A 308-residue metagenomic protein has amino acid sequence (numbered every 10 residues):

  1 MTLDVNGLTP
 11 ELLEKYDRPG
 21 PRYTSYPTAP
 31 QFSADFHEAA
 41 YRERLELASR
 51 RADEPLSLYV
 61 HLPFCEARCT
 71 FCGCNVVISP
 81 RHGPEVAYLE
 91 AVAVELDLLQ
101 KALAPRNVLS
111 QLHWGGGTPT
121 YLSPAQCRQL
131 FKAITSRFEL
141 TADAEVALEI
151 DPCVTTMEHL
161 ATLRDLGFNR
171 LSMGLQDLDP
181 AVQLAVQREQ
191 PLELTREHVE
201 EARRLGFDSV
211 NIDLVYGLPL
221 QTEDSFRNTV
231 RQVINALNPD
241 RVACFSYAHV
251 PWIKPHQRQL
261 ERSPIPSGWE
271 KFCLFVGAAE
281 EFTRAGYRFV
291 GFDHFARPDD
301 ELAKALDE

Functional and structural regions predicted by a protein language model:
M1-S57: Flexible, acidic/Gly-rich N-terminal and inter-domain linker regions that tether and position cofactor-handling modules
P10, K15-D17, P63, P105-N107 (+2 more regions): Generic hydrophobic-segment detector
L13-R18, A67, Y247-P251: Short, compositionally biased low-complexity segments
P27-P30, L45, P63, N75 (+1 more regions): Generic alpha-helical secondary structure signal
L47-R50, P55, I78-A102, V108-E308: C-terminal scaffold of the Radical SAM
V60-V76: Local cysteine-cluster metal-coordination motifs and their immediate loop/turn environment, predominantly Fe-S cluster
